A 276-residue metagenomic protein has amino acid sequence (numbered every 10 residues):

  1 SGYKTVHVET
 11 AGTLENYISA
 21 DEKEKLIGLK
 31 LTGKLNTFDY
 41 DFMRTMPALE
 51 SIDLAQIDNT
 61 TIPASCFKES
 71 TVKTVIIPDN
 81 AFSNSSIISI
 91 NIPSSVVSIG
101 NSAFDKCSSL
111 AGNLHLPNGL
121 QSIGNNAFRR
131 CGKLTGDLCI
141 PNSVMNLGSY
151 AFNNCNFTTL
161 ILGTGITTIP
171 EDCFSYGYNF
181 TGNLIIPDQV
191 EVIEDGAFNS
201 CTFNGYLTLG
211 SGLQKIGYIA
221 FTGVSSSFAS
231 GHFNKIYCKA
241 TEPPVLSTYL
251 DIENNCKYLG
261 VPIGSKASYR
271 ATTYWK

Functional and structural regions predicted by a protein language model:
G2-E22: The feature captures the LRR N-terminal capping module
G2-E9, I27-L35, A48-T61, F67-N80 (+8 more regions): Structural signature of tandem-repeat unit edges
L14, F38-D39, S265: Stable alpha-helical elements in mature extracytoplasmic
Y17-E22, F42-T45, V224-S227: Leucine-rich repeat
D39-T45, T248-Y249: A short acidic, amphipathic alpha-helical/loop segment
L250-K276: Membrane-proximal C-terminal cap and juxtamembrane stalk of leucine-rich repeat ectodomains
